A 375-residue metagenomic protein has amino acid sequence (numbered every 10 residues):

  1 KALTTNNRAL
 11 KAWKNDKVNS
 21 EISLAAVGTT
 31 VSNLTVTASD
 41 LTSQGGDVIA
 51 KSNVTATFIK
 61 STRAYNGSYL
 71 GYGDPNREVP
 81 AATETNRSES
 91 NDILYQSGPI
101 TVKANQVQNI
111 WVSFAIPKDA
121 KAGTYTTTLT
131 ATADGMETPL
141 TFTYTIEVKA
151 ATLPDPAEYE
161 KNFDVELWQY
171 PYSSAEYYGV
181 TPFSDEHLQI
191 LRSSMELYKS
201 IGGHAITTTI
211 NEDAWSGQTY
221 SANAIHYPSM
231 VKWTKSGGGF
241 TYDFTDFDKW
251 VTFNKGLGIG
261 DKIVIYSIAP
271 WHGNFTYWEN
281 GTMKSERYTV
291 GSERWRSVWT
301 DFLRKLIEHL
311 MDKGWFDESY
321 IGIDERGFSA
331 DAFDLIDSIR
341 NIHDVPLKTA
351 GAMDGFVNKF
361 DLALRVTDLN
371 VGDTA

Functional and structural regions predicted by a protein language model:
K1-T4, G28-V112: Surface-exposed binding patches on compact interaction domains or structured appendages
K1-V27: Beta-sheet-dominated interaction scaffolds and their linkers
N7, P99, T141-T145: Well-ordered beta-strand positions in beta-sheet-rich domains
N15, A25-T29, L41, D119-K121 (+1 more regions): Short solvent-exposed strand-capping/beta-turn motif centered on an Asx-Ser/Thr pair
K17, V31, V107, A122-T126: Extracellular Ig-like/FN3 beta-sandwich strand-entry sites
K17-E21, T101-S113, L140-F142: Short Pro-Gly-centered flexible turn/kink motifs
A25, A82, A115, T126-A133 (+2 more regions): Aromatic-lined carbohydrate-binding surfaces of glycoside hydrolases
V345-A375: Aromatic- and acid-rich polysaccharide-binding/catalytic face of secreted or lumenal carbohydrate-active enzymes
